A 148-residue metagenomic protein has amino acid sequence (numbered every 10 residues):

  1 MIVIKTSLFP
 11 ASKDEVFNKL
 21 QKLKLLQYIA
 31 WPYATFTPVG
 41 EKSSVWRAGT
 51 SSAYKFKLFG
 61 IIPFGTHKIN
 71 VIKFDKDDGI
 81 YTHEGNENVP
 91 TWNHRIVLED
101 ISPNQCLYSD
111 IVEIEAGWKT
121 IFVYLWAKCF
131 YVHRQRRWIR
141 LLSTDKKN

Functional and structural regions predicted by a protein language model:
M1-R47: Hydrophobic ligand-binding cavity/cleft-lining segments
M1-T6, S51, T66, N93 (+1 more regions): Intrinsic-disorder/low-complexity, polar/charged segments enriched in Ser/Thr/Lys/Arg/Asp/Glu/Gln
F9-A11, F56-G60, E87, I114-A116: Beta-strand elements of well-folded, non-transmembrane domains
E15-L20, L26, V71, L98 (+2 more regions): Hydrophobic pocket/interface hotspot
Y33, R140-N148: Short, highly charged C-terminal tails/helix-capping segments
K57-P103: Hydrophobic-ligand binding "helix-grip"
H83-C129: Beta-strand/loop substructures that line and gate deep hydrophobic ligand-binding cavities in soluble
C129-R137: A non-catalytic, amphipathic alpha-helix used as a structural packing/dimerization or gating element in enzyme scaffolds
